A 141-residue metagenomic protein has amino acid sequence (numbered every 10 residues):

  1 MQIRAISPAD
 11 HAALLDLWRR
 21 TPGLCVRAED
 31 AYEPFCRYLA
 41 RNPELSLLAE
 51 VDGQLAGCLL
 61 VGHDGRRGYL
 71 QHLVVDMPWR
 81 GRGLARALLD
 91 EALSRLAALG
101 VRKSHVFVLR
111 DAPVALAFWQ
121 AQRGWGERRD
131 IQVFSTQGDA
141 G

Functional and structural regions predicted by a protein language model:
M1-Q2: Extreme N-terminal starter segment of soluble prokaryotic enzymes
A5-H72, L89, R95, L99 (+2 more regions): Acetyl-CoA-dependent GNAT
S7, D76, R80, L109: Residue-level recognition of the GNAT/N-acetyltransferase active site
V75, G81-S94, A121: Conserved acetyl-CoA-binding loop-helix of GNAT-fold acetyltransferases
L84-A85, V101, W125: Helix N-cap/coil-helix junction residues
L96-V108: Conserved GNAT acetyl-CoA-binding A-motif
V106-L116: Conserved beta-strand-loop-alpha-helix junction that forms the acyl-donor binding cleft
V114-I131: Short acidic, glycine/proline-enriched helix-loop-strand junctions
